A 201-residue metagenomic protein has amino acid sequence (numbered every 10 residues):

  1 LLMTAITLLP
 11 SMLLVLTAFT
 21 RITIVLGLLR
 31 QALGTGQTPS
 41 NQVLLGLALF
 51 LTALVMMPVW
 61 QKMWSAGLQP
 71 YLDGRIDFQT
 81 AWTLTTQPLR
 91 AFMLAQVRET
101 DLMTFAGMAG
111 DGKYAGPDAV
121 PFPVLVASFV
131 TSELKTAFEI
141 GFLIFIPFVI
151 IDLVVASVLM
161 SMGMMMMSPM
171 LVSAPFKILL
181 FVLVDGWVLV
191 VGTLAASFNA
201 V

Functional and structural regions predicted by a protein language model:
L1-V201: Hydrophobic alpha-helical segments and their helix-loop boundaries in membrane and membrane-proximal proteins
